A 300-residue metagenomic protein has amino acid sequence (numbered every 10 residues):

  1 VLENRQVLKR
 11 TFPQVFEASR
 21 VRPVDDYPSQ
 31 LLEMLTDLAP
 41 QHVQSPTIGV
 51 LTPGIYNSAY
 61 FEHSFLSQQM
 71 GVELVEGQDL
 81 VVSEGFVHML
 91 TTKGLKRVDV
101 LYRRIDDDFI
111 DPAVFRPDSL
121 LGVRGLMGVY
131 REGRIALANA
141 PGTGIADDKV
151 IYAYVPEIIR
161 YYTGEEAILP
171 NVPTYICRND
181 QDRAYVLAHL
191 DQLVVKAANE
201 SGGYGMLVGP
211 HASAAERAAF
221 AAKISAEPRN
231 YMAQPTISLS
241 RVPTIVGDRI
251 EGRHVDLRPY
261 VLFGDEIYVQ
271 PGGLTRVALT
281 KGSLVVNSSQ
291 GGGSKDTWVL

Functional and structural regions predicted by a protein language model:
V1-L300: Domain-scale recognition of functional cores that engage charged ligands
